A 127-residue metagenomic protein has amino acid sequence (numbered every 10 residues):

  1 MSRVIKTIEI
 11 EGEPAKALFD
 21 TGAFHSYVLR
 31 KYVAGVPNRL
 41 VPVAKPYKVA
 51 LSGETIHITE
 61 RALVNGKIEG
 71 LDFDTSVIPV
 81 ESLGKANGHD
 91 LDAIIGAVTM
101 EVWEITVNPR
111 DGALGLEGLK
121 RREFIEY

Functional and structural regions predicted by a protein language model:
M1-Y127: Pepsin/retropepsin-fold aspartyl endopeptidases
